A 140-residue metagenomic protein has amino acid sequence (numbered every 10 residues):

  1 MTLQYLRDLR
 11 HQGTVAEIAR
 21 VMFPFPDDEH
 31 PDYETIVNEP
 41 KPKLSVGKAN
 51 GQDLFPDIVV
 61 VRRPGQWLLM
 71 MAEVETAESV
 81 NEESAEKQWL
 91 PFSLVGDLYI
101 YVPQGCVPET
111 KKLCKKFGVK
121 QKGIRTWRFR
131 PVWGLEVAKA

Functional and structural regions predicted by a protein language model:
M1-M70, V137: Active-site metal-binding core of divalent-cation-utilizing nuclease and nuclease-like domains
T35, Y101-P103, P131: Intrinsically disordered, low-complexity regions enriched in small/polar residues
D53, Q66-L69, E75-T126: Catalytic cores of nucleic-acid endonucleases
G118-A140: Charged, structured surface patches that assemble and position nucleic-acid processing machinery
